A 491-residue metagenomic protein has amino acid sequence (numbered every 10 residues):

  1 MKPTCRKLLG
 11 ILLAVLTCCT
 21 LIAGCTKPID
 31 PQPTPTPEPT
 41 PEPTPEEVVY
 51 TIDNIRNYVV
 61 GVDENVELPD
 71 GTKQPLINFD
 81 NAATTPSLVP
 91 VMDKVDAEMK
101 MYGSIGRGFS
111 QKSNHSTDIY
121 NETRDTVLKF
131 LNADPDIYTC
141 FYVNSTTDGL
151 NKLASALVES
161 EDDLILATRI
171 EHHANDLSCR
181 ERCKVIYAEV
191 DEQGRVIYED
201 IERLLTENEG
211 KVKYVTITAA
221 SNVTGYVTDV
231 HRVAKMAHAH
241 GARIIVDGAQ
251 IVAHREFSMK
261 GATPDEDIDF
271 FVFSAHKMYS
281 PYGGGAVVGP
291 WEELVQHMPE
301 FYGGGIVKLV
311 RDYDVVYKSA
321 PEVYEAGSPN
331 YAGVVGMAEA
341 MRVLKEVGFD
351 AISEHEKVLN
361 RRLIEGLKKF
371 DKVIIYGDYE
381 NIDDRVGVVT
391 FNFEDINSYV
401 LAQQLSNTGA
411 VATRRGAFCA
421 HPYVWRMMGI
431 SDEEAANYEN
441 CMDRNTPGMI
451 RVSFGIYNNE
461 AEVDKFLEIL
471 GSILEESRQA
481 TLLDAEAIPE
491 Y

Functional and structural regions predicted by a protein language model:
M1-L12: Bacterial N-terminal signal peptides that target proteins for export
C5, C18-C19: Cysteine-centered motifs
L12-C18: Gram-negative bacterial Sec-dependent N-terminal signal peptides
L21-G24: C-terminal motif of bacterial Sec signal peptides marking the signal peptidase cleavage site
T26-P28: Bacterial signal peptide processing site
D30-T44: N-terminal, intrinsically disordered, polar/charged segments of Gram-positive cell-envelope systems that serve as
T44-Y491: Pyridoxal 5′-phosphate
